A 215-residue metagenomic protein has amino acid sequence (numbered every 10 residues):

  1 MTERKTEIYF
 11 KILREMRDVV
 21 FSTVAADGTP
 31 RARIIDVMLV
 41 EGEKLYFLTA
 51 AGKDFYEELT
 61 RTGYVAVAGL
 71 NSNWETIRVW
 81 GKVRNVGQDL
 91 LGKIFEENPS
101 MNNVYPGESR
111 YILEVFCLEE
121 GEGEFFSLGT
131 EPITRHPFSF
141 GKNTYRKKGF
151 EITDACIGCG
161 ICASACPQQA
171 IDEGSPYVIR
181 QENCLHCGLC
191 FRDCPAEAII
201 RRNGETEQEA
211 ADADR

Functional and structural regions predicted by a protein language model:
K11-D27, V65-G69: A short, Trp-centered hydrophobic/proline-enriched beta-strand micro-motif
I35-L39: A short, well-structured catalytic beta-strand-centered motif of the EAL phosphodiesterase domain for c-di-GMP
G42-Y46: Short active-site oxyanion
D54-E122, L128: Short, structured beta-strand-loop surface elements
L113-V115, E124-A165, Q169, E209-R215: Ferredoxin-type iron-sulfur electron-transfer modules and their immediate structural context
I161-V178, L189-T206: Iron-sulfur cluster-binding cysteine motifs and their immediate structural context in ferredoxin-like electron-transfer
Q181-C184: Solvent-exposed segments in extracellular or luminal domains encompassing
